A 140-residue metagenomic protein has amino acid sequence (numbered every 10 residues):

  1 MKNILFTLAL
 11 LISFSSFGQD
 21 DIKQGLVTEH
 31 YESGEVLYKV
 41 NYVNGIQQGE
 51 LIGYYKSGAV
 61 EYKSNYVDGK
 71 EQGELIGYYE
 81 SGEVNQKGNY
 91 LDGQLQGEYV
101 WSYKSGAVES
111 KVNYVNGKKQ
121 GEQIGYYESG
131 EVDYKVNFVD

Functional and structural regions predicted by a protein language model:
K2-L5, S15-D140: Periodic aromatic/glycine/histidine/acidic cluster detector with a strong bias toward beta-strand repeat architectures
L8: Positively charged, glycine-rich low-complexity segments
L11-I12: Repetitive helical segments and hydrophobic/amphipathic motifs
